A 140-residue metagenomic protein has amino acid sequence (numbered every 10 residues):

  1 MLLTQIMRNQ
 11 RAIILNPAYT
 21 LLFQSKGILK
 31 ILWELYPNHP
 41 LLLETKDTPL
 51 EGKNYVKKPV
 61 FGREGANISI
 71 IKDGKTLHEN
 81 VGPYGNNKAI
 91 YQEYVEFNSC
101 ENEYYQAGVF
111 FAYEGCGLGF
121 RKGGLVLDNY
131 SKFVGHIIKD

Functional and structural regions predicted by a protein language model:
M1-L50: Conserved N-proximal alpha/beta basic substrate-recognition cap immediately N-terminal to, or forming the N-lobe
L50-Y55, F61, I71-D140: Phosphate-binding site of ATP-dependent enzymes
A66-S69: Charge-patterned, long linear interaction tracts outside catalytic cores
